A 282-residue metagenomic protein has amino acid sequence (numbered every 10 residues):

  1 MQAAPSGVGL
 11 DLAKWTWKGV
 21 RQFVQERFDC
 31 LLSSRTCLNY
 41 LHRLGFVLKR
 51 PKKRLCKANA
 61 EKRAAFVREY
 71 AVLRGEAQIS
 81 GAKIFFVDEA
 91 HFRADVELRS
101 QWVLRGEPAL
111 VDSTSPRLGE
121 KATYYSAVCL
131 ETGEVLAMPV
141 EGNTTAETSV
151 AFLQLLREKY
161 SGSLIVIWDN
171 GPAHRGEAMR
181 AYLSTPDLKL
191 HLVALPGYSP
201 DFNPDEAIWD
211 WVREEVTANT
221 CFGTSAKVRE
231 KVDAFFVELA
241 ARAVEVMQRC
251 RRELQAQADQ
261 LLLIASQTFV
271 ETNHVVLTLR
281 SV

Functional and structural regions predicted by a protein language model:
M1-S34, Q78-S80: A short, amphipathic alpha-helix used for macromolecular contacts
V20, C37, D88, S126-A127 (+6 more regions): Mobile genetic element proteins and their domesticated derivatives, centered on retroelements and DNA transposons
S33-L44: Major-groove recognition helix of helix-turn-helix-like DNA-binding domains
T36, S80-I84, D205-V282: C-terminal anion-handling pockets and recognition modules
L48-A64: Short Lys/Arg-enriched helix C-cap and helix-to-coil transition segments that create basic nucleic-acid-contact patches
V67-Q154, L263-V276: Extended, low-complexity cationic-aromatic segments
P108-R117, S184-P204, C221: RNase H-like polynucleotidyl transferase catalytic core
G162-R175, Y198, N203: Acidic/histidine-rich, metal-coordinating catalytic segments
